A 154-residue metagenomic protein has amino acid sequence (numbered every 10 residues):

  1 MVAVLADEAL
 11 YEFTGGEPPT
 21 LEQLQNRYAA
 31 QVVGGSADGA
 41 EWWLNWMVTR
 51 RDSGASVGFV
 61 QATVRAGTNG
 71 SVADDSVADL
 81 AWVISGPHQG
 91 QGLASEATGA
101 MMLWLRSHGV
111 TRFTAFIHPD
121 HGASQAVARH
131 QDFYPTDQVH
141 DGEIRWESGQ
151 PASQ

Functional and structural regions predicted by a protein language model:
M1-G86, W104, H108, F116 (+1 more regions): GNAT-family acyltransferases
A62, W82-V83, G90-S107, G122-Q131: Conserved acetyl-CoA-binding loop-helix of GNAT-fold acetyltransferases
